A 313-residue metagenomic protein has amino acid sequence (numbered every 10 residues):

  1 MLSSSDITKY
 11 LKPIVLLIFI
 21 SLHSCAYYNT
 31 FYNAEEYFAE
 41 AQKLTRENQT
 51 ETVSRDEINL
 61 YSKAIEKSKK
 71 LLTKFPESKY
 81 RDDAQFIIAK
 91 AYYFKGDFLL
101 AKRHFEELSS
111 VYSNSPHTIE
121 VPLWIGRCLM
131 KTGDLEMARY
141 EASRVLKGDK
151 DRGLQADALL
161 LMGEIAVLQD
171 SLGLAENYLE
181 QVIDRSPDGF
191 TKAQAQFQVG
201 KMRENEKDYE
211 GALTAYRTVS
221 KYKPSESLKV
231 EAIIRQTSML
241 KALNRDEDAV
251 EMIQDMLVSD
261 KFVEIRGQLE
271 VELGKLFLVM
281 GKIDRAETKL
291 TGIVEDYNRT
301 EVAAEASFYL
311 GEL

Functional and structural regions predicted by a protein language model:
L2, S21-L313: Acidic, polar-rich low-complexity tracts and alpha-helical solenoid repeat scaffolds
L2-I14: Bacterial N-terminal signal peptides that target proteins for export
K12-H23: Bacterial N-terminal signal peptides
